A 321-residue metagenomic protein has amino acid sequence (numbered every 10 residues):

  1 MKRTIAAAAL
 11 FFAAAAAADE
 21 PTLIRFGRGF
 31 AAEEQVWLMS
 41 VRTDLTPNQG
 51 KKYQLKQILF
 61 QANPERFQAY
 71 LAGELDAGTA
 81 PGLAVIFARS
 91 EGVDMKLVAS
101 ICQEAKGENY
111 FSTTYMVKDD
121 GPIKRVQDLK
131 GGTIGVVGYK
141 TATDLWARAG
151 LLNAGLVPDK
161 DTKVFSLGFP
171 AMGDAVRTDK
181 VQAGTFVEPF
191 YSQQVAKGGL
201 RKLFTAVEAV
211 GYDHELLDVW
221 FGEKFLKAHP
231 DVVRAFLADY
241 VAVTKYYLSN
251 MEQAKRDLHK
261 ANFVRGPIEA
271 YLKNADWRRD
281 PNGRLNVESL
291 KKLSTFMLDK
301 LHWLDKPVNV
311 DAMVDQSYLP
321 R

Functional and structural regions predicted by a protein language model:
K2-A7: Sec-dependent signal peptide recognition, specifically the positively charged N-region followed immediately by
A9-A18: Hydrophobic h-region of N-terminal signal peptides that target proteins for export in Gram-negative bacteria
D19-V157, K163-S166, Q182, E188: Short, glycine-/small- and polar/acidic-enriched structural segments that line small-molecule recognition paths
Q49, E74, T79, R89 (+9 more regions): Sec/Tat-exported extracytoplasmic proteins
L83, D159, V164-F165, P170-K260: Pocket-lining segment of extracytoplasmic ligand-binding domains
I101-T114, L200-L226, D311-A312, Q316-R321: Periplasmic-binding protein-like
K227-L304: Secondary-structure end/capping motifs
S294-R321: Conserved C-terminal helix/tail region of periplasmic/extracytoplasmic solute-binding proteins
